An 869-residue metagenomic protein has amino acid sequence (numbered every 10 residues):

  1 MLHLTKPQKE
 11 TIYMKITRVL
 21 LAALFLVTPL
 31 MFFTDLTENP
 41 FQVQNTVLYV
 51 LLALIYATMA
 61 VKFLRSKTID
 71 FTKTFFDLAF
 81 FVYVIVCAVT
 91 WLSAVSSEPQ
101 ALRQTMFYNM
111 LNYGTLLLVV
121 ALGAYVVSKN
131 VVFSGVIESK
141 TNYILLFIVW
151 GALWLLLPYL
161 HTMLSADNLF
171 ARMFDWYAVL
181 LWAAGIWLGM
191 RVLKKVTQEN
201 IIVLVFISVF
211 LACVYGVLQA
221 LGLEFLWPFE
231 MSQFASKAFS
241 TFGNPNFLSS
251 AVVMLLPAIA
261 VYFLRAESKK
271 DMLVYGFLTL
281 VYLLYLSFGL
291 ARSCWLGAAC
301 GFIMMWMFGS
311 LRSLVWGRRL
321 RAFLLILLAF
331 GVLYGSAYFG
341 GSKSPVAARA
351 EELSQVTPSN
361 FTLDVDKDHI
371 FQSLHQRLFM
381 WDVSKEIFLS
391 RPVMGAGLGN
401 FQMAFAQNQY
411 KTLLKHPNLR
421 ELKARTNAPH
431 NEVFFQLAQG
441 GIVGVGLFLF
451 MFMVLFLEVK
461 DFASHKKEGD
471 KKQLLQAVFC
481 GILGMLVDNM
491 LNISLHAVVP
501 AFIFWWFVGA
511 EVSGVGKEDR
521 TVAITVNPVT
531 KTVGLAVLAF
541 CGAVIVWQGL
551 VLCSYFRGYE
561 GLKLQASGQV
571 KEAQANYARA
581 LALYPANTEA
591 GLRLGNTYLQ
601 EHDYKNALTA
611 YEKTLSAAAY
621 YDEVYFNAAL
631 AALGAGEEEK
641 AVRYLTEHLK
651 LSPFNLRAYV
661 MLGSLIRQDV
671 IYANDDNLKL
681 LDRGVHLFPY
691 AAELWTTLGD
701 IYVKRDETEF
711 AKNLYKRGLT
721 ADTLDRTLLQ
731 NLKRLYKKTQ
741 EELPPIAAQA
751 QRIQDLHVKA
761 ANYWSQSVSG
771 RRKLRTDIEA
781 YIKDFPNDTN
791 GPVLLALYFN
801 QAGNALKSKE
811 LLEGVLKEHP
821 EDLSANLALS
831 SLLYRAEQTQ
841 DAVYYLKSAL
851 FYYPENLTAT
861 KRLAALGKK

Functional and structural regions predicted by a protein language model:
L2-H3, Q8-K9, K15-M31, Y49-A60 (+7 more regions): Alpha-helical transmembrane segments of multi-pass inner-membrane proteins
E224-F239, K343-V383, I387-L389, L398-A438: Interfacial juxtamembrane loops and adjacent helix segments that form the catalytic/substrate-binding surfaces
G335-E351, T530-G568: Hydrophobic alpha-helical transmembrane segments in integral membrane proteins
S554-R557, T588-E589, Y604, Y621-E623 (+6 more regions): Helix-start (N-cap) detector for alpha-helical repeat units in TPR-like alpha-solenoids, especially tetratricopeptide
A566, Q600, G634, Q668-D669 (+6 more regions): Register position in tetratricopeptide repeats
R579-A580, K613-T614, E647-H648, R683-G684 (+5 more regions): Canonical positions in the second alpha-helix
